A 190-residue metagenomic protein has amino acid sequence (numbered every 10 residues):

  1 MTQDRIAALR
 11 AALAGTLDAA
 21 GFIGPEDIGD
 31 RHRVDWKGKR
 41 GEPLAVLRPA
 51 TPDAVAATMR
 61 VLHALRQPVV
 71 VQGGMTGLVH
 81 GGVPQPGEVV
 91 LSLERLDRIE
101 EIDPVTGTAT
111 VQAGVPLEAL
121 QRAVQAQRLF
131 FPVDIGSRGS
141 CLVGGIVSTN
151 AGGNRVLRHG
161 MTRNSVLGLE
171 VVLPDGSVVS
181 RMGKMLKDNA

Functional and structural regions predicted by a protein language model:
M1-R60, G77-G107, G136, H159: N-terminal flexible segment immediately upstream of the FAD-binding catalytic core in FAD-dependent oxidoreductases
L17, A64-Q67, R128-F130: A common structural junction motif
A64-L65, Q85-P86, S165: Short, well-ordered loop/turn elements at secondary-structure boundaries
V69-V71, G77-L78: Active-site cofactor/substrate anionic-group-binding motifs, chiefly glycine- and Lys/Arg-rich phosphate-binding loops
R98-I102, A109-A190: FAD-binding subdomain of flavoenzyme oxidoreductases
